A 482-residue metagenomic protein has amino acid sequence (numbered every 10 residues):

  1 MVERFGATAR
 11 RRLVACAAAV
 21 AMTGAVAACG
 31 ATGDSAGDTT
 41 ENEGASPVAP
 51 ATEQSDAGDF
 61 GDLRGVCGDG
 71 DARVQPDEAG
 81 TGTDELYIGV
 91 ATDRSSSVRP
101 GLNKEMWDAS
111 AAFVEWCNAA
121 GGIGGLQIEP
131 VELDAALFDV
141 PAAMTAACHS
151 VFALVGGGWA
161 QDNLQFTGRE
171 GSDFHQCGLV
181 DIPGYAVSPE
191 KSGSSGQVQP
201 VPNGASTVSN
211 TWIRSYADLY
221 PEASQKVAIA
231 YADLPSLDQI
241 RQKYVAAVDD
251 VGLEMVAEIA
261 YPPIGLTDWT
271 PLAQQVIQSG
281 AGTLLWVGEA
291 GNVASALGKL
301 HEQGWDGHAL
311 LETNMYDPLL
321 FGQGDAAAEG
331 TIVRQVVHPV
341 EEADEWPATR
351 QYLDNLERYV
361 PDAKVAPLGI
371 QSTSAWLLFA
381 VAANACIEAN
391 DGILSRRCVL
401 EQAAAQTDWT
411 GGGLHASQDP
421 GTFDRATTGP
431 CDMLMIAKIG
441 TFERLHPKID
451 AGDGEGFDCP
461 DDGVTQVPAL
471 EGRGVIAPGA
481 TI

Functional and structural regions predicted by a protein language model:
M1-A27: Sec-dependent bacterial lipoprotein signal peptides
A28-E41: Bacterial lipoprotein signal-peptidase II cleavage site
D38-S150, W286, I482: N-terminal extracellular/periplasmic Venus flytrap/periplasmic-binding protein-like
P47-A79, L86, T407-I482: Solvent-exposed, acidic/polar segments of extracytosolic/periplasmic ligand-binding ectodomains
G101-A111, A119-S194, P202, Y261-W269 (+1 more regions): Beta-alpha junction/loop-to-helix N-cap segments that form part of ligand/metal-binding clefts
V151-I259, H308-I332: Extracytoplasmic ligand/sensor domains, especially the bilobed periplasmic-binding protein
P202-N203, L300-S374, E471-P478: Extracellular/periplasmic periplasmic-binding protein-like sensory domains
R241, V245, A290-S295, V340-Q406: Extracellular/periplasmic ligand-binding modules, especially the Venus flytrap/periplasmic-binding
